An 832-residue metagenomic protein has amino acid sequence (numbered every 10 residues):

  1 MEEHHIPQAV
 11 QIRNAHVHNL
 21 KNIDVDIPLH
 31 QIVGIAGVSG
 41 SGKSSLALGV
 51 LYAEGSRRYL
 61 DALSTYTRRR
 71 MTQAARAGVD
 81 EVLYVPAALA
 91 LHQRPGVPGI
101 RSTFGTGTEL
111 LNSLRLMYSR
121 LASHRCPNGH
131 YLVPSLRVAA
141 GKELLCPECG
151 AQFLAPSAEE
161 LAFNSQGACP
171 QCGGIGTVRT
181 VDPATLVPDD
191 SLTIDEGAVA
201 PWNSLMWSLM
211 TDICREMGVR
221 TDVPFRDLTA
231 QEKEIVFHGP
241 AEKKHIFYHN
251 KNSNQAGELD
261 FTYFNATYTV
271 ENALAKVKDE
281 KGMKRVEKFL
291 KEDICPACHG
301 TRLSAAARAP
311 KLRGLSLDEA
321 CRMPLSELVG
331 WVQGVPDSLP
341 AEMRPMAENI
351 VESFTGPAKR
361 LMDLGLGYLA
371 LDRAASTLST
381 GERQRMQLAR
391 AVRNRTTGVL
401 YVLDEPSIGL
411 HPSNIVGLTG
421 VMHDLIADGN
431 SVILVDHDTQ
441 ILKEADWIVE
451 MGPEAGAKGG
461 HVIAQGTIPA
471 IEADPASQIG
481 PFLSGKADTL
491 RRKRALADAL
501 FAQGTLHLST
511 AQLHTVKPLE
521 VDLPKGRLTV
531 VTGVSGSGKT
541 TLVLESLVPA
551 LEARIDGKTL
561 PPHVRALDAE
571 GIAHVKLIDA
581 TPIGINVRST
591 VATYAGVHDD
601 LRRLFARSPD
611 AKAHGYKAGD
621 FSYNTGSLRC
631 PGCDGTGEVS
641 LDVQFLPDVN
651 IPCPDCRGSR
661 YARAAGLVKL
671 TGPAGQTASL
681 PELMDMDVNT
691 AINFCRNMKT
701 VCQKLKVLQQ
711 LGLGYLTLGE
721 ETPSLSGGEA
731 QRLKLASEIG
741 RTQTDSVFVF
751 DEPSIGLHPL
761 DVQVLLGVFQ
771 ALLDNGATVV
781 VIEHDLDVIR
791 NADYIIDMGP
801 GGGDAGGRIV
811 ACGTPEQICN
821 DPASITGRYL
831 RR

Functional and structural regions predicted by a protein language model:
M1-R832: Conserved phosphate-binding elements of NTP-dependent enzyme cores
